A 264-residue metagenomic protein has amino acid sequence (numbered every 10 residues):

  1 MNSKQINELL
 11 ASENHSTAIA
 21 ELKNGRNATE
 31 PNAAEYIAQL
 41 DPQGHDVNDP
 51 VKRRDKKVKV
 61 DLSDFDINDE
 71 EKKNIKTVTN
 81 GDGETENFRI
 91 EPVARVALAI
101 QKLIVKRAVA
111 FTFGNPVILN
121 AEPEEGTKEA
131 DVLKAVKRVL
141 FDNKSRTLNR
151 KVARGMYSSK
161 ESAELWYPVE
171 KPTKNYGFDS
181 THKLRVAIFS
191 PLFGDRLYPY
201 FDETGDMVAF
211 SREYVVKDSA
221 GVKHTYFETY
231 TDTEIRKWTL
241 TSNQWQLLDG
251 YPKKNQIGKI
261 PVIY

Functional and structural regions predicted by a protein language model:
M1-A187: Extended, helix-rich architectural segments
S158-E161, L165-Y264: Structured, contiguous alpha/beta core segments that scaffold functional sites
